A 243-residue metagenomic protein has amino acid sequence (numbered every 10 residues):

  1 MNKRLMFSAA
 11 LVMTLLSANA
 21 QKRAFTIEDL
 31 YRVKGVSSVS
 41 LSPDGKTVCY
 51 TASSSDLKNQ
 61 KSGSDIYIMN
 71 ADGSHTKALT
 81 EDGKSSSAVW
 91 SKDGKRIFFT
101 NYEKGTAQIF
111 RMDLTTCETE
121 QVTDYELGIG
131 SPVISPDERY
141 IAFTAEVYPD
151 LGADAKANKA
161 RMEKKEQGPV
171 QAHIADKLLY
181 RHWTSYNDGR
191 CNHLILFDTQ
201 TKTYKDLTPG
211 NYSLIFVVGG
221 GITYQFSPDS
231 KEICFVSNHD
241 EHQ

Functional and structural regions predicted by a protein language model:
M1-R23: Bacterial Sec-dependent N-terminal signal peptides
Q21-G35, K58-K61, M69-S86, M112-G128 (+3 more regions): Multi-bladed beta-propeller domains
V33-V48, D82-T100, E126-I141, V170-A172 (+3 more regions): Conserved beta-propeller blade repeats
S54-K58, E103-T106, Y148-L151, D240-Q243: Short glycine/acidic-enriched loop and turn motifs that connect beta-strands
K61-G63, G189: Short coil-to-beta strand junction motifs in C2/discoidin
D65-Y67, Q108-F110, H193-I195: A short loop-to-beta-strand structural motif that recurs across blades of beta-propeller domains
S91-N158: Hydrophobic or amphipathic alpha-helical targeting/insertion segments
E146-F197, Y204, N238: Predominantly five- to eight-bladed beta-propeller fold
